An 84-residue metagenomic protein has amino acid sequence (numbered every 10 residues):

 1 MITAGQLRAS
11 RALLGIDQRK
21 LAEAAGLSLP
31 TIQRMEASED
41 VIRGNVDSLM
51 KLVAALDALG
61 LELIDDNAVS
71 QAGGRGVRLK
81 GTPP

Functional and structural regions predicted by a protein language model:
M1-I2: A detector for short, charged/polar N-terminal pre-domain segments
Q6, T31-R34, A55, G76: Residue-level recognition of specific faces of alpha-helices
L7-K20, G81-T82: Short basic helix-loop element that most often maps to the first helix and adjoining turn of HTH DNA-binding modules
S10, A24, M35: Residues in the recognition helix of alpha-helical DNA-binding motifs
A24, N45, V69: Residue-level "edge-of-site" marker
L27-G44: Recognition helix of helix-turn-helix/homeodomain-like DNA-binding domains that insert into the DNA major groove
V46-L63: DNA major-groove recognition helix of helix-turn-helix/homeodomain DNA-binding modules
L61-P84: Helix-turn-helix/homeodomain-like alpha-helical modules used for DNA recognition and transcription-factor dimerization
